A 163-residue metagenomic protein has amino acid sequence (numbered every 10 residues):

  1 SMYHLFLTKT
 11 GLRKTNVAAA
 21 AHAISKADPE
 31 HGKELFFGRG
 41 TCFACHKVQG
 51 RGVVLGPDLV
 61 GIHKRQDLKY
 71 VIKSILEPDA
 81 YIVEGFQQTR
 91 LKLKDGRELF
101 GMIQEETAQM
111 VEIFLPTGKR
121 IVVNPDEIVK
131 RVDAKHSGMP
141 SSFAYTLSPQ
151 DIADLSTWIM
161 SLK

Functional and structural regions predicted by a protein language model:
S1-P29, V48, D126, A153-K163: Post-cleavage N-terminal segment of exported redox proteins
L7-F37, D67-Y70, K94-R97, S141-A144: Electrostatic cytochrome c docking/interface patches
T8, F37, T41, L76-A80 (+3 more regions): Sec-exported extracytoplasmic/periplasmic mature domains
G32, R39-Q49, L59, M139 (+1 more regions): The canonical Cys-X-X-Cys-His
Q49-L55, Y81, L162-K163: Inter-heme linker and motif-flanking segments adjacent to c-type heme-binding CXXCH motifs in c-type cytochromes
R51-L76, Q88-D133, G138: Gly/Gly-Pro-rich "capping" loops immediately C-terminal to redox-active cysteine motifs in periplasmic/lumenal
E105-T107, P116-K119, Q150-K163: Low-complexity, glycine/serine/threonine/alanine-rich intrinsically disordered linker and propeptide segments
K130-D154: Intrinsically disordered, low-complexity linker and terminal regions at domain boundaries
